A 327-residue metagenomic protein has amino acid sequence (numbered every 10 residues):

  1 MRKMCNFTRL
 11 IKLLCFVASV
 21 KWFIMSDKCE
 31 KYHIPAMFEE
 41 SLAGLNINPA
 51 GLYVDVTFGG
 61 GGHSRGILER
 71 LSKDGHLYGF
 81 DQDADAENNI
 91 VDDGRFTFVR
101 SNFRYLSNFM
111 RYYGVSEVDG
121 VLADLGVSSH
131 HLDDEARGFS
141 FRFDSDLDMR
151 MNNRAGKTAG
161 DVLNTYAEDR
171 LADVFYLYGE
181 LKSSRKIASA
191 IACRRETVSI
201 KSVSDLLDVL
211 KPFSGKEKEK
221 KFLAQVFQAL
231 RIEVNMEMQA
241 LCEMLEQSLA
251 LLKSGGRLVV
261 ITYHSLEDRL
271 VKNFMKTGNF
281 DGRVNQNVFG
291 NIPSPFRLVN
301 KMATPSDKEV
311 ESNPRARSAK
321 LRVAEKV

Functional and structural regions predicted by a protein language model:
M1-M4: Methionine residue identity
L13-V327: S-adenosyl-L-methionine-dependent methyltransferase catalytic core, i.e., the SAM/SAH-binding region
